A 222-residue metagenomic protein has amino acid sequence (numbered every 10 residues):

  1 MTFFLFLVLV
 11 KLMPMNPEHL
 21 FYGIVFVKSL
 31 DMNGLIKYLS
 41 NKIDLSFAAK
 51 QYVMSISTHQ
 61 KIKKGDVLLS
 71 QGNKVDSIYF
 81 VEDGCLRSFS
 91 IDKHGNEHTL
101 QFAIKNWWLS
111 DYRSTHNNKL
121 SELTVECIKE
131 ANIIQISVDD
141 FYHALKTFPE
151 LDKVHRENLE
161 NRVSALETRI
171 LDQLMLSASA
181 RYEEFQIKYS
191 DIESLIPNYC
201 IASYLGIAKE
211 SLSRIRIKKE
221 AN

Functional and structural regions predicted by a protein language model:
M1-V10: Hydrophobic alpha-helical signal peptides and transmembrane signal-/tail-anchor segments that drive secretory-pathway
L12, H19: Cationic, low-complexity basic patches in intrinsically disordered or flexible, solvent-exposed regions
F21-H59, S114: Cyclic nucleotide-binding regulatory module and flanking cytosolic helices
H59-Q60, D76-V81, L100-Q101: His/acidic/aromatic-lined binding-pocket segments of jelly-roll/cupin-type domains and related regulatory beta-sandwich
L68-N73: Short phosphate-coordinating micro-motif centered on Lys-Gly-acidic
F80-R87, N106: Glycine- and acidic-residue-biased ligand/ion/polar-headgroup-sensing regions
T99-R156: Cyclic-nucleotide recognition modules
L176-N222: Phosphate-/nucleic-acid-contacting segments
